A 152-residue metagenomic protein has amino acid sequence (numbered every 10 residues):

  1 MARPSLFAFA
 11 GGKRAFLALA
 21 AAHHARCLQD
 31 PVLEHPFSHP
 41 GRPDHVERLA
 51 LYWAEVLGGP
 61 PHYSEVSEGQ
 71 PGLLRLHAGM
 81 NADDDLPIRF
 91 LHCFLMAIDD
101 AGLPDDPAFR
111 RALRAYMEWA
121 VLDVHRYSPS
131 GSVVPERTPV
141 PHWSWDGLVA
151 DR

Functional and structural regions predicted by a protein language model:
M1-P4, L17-D106, R110-P129, P135 (+2 more regions): Heme-based O2/NO sensor domains and their adjacent alpha-helical segments, primarily globin folds but also including
F9-R14: Short, solvent-exposed beta-strand/turn "edge" segments of beta-rich domains on protein surfaces
